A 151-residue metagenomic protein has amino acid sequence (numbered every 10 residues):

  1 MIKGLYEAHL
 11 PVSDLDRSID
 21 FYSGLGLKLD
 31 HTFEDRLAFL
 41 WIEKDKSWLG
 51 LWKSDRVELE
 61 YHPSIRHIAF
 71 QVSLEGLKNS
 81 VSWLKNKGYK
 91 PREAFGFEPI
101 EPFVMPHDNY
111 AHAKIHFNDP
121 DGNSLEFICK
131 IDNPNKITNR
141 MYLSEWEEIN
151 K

Functional and structural regions predicted by a protein language model:
K3-E7, P63-H67, H112: Short, solvent-exposed beta-strand edge segments and adjacent coil->beta transition regions
H9-L49: Core segments of cupin and vicinal oxygen chelate
S13-D16, A69-S124, D132-K136, L143-K151: Vicinal oxygen chelate
K28, L125-I128: Short hydrophobic beta-strand motif reused across regulatory alpha/beta modules
E34, K53, I128-C129: Short clusters of small/polar residues that mark proteolytic maturation junctions
F39-I42, E58-E60, P106-H107: Short glycine-biased active-site loop of nucleotidyltransferases that positions the nucleotide triphosphate and helps
W52-E58: Short beta-strand/turn micro-motifs at beta-sheet edges
